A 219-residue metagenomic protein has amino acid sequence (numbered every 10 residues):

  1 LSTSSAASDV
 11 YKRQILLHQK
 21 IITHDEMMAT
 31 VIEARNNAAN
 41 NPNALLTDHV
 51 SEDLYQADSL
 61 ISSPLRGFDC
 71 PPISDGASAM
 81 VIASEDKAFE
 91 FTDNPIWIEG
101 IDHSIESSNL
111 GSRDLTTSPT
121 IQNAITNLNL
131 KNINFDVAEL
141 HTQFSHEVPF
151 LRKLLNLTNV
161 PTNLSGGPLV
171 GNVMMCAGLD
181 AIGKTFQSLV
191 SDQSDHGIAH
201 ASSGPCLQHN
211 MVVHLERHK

Functional and structural regions predicted by a protein language model:
L1-A7, Y11: Single conserved hydrophobic/aromatic residue that forms the stacking wall/gate of nucleotide- or nucleobase-binding
L17, R35, A39, L189-V190 (+1 more regions): Secondary-structure transition/hinge residues
H18-T23: Basic phosphate/pyrophosphate-binding loop/patch that engages nucleotide-derived ligands
D25, A29-E33, A39-G76: Polyanion-binding loop/helix "lid" in catalytic or ligand-binding cores
E33-N37, H141-F144: A short structural micro-motif
I61-K219: Claisen-condensing/thiolase-fold acyl-transfer catalytic domains that form or cleave C-C bonds in fatty acid
